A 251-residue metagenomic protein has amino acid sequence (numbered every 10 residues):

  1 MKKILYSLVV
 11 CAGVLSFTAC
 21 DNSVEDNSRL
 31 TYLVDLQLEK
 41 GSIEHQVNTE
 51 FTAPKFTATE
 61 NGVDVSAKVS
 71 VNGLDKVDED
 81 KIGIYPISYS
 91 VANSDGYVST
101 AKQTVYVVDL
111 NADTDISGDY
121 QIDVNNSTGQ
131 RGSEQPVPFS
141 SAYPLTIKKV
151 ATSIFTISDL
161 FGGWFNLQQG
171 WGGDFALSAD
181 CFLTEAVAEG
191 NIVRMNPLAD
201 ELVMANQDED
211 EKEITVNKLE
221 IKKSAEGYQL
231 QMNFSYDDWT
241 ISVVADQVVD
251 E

Functional and structural regions predicted by a protein language model:
I4-S42, L110-A112, E251: Bacterial Sec-dependent N-terminal signal peptides
D21, T31-D64, F161: Solvent-exposed, low-complexity, repeat-rich "mucin-like" stalks and linkers
I43-H45, Q103-V105, C181, D246-V249: Generic detection of short hydrophobic beta-strand segments and adjacent strand-loop junctions
N48-E50, N61, L74, G96 (+3 more regions): Disulfide-stabilized cysteine-rich extracellular repeat microdomains
G62-A101, V107-V108: Serine/threonine-rich, repeat-prone extracellular segments and beta-strand-based repeat modules of secreted/surface
A112-E251: Ser/Thr/Gly/Pro-rich, low-complexity flexible regions
